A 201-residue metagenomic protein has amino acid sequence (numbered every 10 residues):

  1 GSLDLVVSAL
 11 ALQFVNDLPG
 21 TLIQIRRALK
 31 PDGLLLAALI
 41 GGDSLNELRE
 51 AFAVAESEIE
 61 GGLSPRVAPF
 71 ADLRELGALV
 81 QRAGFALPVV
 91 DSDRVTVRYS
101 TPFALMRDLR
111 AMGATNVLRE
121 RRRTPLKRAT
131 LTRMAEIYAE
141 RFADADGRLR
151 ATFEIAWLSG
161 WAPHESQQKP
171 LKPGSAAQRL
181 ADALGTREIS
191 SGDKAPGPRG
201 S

Functional and structural regions predicted by a protein language model:
G1-V6: A short acidic, Gly/Pro-enriched loop at the edge of an enzyme's catalytic core that lines a small-molecule cofactor
V7-S8, L36: Conserved Rossmann-like nucleotide-binding pocket used by diverse enzymes that bind dinucleotide cofactors
L10-Q13: Short catalytic micro-motifs in class I SAM-dependent methyltransferases
N16: Conserved redox-active cysteine motifs that mediate thiol-disulfide chemistry, especially di-cysteine Cys-X(1-2)-Cys
P19-L34: A short glycine-rich, Lys/Arg-flanked "PGG" loop and its adjoining helix->strand segment in the class I
I23, A78, E136: Active-site phosphate/pyrophosphate- and oxyanion-stabilizing loops and adjacent acidic/basic residues in soluble
L36-A104, M112-R128: Conserved catalytic/acceptor-binding region of the Class I
A83, S100-S201: C-terminal lobe and adjacent flexible extensions of AdoMet/dcAdoMet transferase-like proteins
